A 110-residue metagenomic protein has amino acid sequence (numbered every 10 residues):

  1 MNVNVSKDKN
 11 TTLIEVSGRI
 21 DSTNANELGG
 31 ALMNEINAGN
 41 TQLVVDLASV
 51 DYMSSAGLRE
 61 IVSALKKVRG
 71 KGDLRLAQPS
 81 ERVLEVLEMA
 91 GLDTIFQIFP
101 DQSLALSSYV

Functional and structural regions predicted by a protein language model:
M1-E15: Short beta-strand/loop segment at the start of cytosolic alpha/beta domains
N4-S6, A77, F99: General small-molecule cofactor/ligand-binding pocket signal
D8-N10, E81, S103: Residues that form or immediately flank small-molecule/cofactor binding pockets and catalytic motifs
S22-I95: Amphipathic alpha-helical interaction surfaces in cytosolic regulatory modules
P100-V110: A charged, well-structured terminal subsegment
